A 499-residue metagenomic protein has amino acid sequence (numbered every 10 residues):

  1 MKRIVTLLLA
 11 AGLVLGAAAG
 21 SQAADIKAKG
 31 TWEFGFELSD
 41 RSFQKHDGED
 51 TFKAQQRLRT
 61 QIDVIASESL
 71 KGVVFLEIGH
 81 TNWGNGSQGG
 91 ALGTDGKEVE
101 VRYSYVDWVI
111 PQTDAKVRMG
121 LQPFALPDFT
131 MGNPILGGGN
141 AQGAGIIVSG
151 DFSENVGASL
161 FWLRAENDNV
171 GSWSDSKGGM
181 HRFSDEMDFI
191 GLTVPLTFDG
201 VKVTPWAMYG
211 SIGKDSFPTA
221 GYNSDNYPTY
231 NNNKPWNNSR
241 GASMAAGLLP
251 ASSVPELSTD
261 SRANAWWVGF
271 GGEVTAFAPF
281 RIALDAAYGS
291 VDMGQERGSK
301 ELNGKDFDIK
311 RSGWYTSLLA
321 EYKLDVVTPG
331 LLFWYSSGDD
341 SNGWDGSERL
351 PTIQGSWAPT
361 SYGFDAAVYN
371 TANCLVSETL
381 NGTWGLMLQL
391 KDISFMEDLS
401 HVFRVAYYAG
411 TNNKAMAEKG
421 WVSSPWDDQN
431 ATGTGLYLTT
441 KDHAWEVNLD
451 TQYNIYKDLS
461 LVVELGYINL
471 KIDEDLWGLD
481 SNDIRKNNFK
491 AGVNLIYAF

Functional and structural regions predicted by a protein language model:
K2-F124, G143-F161, V194-V201, P205 (+5 more regions): Beta-barrel outer-membrane channel/assembly domains of diderm bacteria
I62, P127, D340: Secretory-pathway/luminal and periplasmic proteins that interact with or process carbohydrate-rich
F129-M131: A conserved hydrophobic secondary-structure block that centers on an alpha-helix together with its immediately flanking
P134: Second-shell loop/turn segments in exported
G137-G150, D185-G191: Membrane-interface loop-to-helix entry segments
S159-L284: Internal metal/ion-chelating core segments
N226-P235, I353-T360, V422-A431, S481: Surface-exposed loop/turn segments flanking beta-strands in extracellular/periplasmic regions
D308, G313, G330, S336-G382: C-terminal outer-membrane beta-barrel translocator/porin domains of Gram-negative envelope proteins and their
